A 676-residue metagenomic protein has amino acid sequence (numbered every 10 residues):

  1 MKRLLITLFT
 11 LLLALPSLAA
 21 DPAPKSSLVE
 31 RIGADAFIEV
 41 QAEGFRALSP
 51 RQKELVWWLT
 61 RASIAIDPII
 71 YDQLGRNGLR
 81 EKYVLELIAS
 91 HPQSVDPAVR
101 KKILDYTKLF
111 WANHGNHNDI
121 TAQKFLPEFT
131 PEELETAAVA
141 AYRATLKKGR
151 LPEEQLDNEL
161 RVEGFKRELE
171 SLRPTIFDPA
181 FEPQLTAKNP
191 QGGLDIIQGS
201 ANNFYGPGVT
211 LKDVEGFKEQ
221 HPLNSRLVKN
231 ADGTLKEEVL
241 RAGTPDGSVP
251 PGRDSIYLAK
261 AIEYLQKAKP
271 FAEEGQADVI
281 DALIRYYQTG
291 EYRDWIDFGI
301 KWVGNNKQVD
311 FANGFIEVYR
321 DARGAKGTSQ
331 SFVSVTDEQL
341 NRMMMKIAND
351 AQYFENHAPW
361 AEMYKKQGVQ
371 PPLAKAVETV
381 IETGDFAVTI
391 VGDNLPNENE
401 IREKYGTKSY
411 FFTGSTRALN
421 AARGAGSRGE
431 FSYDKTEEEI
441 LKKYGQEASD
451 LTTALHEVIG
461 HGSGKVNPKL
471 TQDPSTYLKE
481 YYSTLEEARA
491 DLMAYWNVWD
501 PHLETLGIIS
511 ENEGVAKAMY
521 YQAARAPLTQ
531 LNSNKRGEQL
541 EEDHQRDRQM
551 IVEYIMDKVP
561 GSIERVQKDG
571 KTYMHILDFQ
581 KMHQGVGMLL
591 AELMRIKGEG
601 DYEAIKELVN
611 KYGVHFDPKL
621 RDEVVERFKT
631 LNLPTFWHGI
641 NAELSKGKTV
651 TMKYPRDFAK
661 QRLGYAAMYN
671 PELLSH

Functional and structural regions predicted by a protein language model:
P22-V84: N-terminal-proximal low-complexity accessory segments that begin disordered and transition into the first
Q41, I70, Y495-E599: Long, well-structured alpha-helical subdomains associated with metal-dependent extracellular/ecto-lumenal hydrolases
S49, E273, S483-D500: An active-site-proximal "capping" alpha-helix that borders the catalytic cofactor pocket
D105-G243, G247-E439, G445: Contiguous, non-catalytic segments that form substrate-binding/exosite surfaces or channel walls
Q446-I459: Short alpha-helix carrying the canonical HExxH Zn2+-binding catalytic motif
V458-L470, N497, P501: Catalytic Zn2+-binding segment of zinc metalloproteases
G464-A488: Post-HEXXH active-site segment of zinc metalloproteases
D578, M582-H676: Extended, compositionally biased alpha-helical segments that mediate assembly or anchoring
